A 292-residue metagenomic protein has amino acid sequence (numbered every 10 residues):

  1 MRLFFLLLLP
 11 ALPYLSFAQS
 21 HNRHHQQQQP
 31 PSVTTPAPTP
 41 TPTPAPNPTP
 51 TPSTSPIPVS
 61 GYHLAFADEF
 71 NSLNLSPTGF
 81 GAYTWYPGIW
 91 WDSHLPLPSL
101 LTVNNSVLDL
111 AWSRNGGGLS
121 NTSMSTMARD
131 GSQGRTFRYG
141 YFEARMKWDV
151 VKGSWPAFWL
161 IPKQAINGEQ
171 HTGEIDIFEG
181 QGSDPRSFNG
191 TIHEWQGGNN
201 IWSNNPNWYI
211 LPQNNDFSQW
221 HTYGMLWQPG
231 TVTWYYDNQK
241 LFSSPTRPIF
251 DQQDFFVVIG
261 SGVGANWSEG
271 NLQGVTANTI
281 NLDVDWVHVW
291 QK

Functional and structural regions predicted by a protein language model:
M1-S20: Fungal secretory targeting signals
S20-S60: Fungal extracellular Ser/Thr-rich, low-complexity intrinsically disordered regions
P48-K292: GH16 jelly-roll
